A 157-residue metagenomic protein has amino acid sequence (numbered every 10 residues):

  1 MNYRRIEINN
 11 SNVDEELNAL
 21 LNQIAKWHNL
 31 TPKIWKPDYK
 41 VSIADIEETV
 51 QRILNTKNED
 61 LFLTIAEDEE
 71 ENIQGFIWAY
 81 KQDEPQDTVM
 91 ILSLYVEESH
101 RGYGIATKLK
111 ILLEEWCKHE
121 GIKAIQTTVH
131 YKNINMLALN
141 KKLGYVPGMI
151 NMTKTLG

Functional and structural regions predicted by a protein language model:
M1-R4: Extreme N-terminal starter segment of soluble prokaryotic enzymes
E7-S11, A19-D87, E97, T155-L156: Acetyl-CoA-dependent GNAT
L94-V96, V129: Hydrophobic adenine-recognition pocket in adenosine-nucleotide-binding enzymes
E97, K108-A124, V146: Conserved acyl-CoA
R101, T127-L137, T153-T155: Conserved beta-strand-loop-alpha-helix junction that forms the acyl-donor binding cleft
G104: Conserved G/P- and acidic residue-centered "switch" motifs that form tight phosphate/ATP-binding loops in soluble
T107, Y131-M149: Conserved active-site alpha-helix within GNAT-family acetyltransferase domains
